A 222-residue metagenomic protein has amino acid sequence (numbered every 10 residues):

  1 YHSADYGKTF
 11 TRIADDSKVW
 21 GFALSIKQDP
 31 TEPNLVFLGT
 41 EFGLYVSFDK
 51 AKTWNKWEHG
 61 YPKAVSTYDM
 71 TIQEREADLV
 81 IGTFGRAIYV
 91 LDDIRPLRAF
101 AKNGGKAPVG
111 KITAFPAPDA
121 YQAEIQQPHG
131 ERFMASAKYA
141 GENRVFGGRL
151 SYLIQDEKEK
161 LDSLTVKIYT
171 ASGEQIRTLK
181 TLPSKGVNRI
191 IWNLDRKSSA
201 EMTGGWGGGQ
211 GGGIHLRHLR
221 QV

Functional and structural regions predicted by a protein language model:
Y1-K138, V145-G148: Beta-propeller blade termini and top-face loops
K27, P116, S151-L153, K180 (+1 more regions): Generic structural detector for well-ordered beta-strands
Q28, V36, V80, A140-E142 (+3 more regions): Replace "in large, NTP-powered and nucleic-acid-processing enzymes" with "in large, NTP-powered factors and other
E124-S163, Y169, R189-I191: Contiguous beta-strand segments within globular domains
E159-L164, R217-Q221: Short coil-to-beta strand junction motifs in C2/discoidin
T170-E174, V222: Short, glycine-anchored, charge-dense loop/turn motifs used at functional sites
Q175-H218: Glycine-centered tight-turn motifs at strand-turn-strand junctions
